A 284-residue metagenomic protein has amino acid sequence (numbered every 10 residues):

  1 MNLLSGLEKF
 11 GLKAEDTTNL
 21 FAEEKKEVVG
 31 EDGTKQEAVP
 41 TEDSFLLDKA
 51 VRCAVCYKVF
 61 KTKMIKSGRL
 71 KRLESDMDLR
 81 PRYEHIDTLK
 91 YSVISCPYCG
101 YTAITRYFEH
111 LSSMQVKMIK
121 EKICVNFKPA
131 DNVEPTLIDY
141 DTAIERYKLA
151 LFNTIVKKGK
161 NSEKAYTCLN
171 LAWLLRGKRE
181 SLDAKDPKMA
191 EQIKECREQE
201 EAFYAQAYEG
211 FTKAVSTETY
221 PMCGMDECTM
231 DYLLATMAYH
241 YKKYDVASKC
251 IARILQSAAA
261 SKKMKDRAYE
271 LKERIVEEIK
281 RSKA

Functional and structural regions predicted by a protein language model:
L3, L12-E24, L175-K185, L233-A247 (+1 more regions): Alpha-helical linker/edge segments of TPR/alpha-solenoid repeat scaffolds and analogous pre-/post-domain helices
L47-K49, S92: Short metal-coordination and nucleic-acid-contact micro-motifs, chiefly zinc-binding Cys/His arrays
R52-Y57, C96-C99: Short cysteine-rich clusters marking metal-coordination/redox-active sites
K58-I86: Short recognition patches in nucleic-acid-associated and regulatory proteins
K122-Q192, M225-H240: Amphipathic alpha-helical repeat scaffolds of TPR domains
L151-F152, W173, Y208-T217, A252-S257: Amphipathic alpha-helical segments of tetratricopeptide repeats
E163, Q199, F203-Q206, T219-E227 (+2 more regions): Structural signature of alpha-solenoid helical repeat junctions
